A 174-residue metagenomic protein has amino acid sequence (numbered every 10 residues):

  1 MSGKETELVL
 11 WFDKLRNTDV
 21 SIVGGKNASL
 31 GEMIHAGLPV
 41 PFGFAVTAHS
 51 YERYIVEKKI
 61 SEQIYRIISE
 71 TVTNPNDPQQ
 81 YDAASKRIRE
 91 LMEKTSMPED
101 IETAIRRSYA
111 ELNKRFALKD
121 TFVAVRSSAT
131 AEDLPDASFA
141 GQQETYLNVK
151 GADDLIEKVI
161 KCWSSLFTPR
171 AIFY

Functional and structural regions predicted by a protein language model:
M1-Y174: N-terminal beta-alpha lobe that positions the nucleotide/phosphoryl donor in ATP/NTP-coupled carboxylate activation
